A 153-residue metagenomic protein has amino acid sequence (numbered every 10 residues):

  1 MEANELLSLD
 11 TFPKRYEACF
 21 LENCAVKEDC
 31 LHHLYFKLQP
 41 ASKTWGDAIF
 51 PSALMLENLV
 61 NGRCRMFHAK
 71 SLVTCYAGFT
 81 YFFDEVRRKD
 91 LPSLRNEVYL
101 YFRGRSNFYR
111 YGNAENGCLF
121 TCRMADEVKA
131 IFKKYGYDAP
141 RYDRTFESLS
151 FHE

Functional and structural regions predicted by a protein language model:
M1-R88, P92-S93, Y99, G117-E153: Cysteine-centered metal-binding/redox modules
G104-T121: Recognition helix of helix-turn-helix/homeodomain-like DNA-binding domains that insert into the DNA major groove
